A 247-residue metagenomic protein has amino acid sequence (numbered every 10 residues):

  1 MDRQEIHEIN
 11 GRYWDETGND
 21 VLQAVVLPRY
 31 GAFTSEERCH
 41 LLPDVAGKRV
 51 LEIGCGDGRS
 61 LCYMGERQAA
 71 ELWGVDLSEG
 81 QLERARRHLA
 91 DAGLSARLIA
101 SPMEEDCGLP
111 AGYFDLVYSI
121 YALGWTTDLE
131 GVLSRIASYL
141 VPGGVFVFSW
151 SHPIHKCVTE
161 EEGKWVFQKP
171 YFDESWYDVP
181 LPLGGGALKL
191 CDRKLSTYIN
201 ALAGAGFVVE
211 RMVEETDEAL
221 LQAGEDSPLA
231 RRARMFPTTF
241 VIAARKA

Functional and structural regions predicted by a protein language model:
M1-A24: N-terminal, positively charged/glycine-rich alpha-helical extensions of SAM-dependent methyltransferases
V26-K48: Conserved alpha-helix/loop element of class I SAM-dependent methyltransferases that forms part of the SAM/SAH-binding
L51-I53, D57-D106: Class I SAM-dependent methyltransferase SAM/SAH-binding core
G108-L116: A short acidic, Gly/Pro-enriched loop at the edge of an enzyme's catalytic core that lines a small-molecule cofactor
D115-E130: A short SAM/SAH-binding and catalytic strip from SAM-dependent methyltransferases
E130-V145: A short glycine-rich, Lys/Arg-flanked "PGG" loop and its adjoining helix->strand segment in the class I
V145-D178: Conserved class I S-adenosyl-L-methionine
K189-M212: Short alpha-helix
